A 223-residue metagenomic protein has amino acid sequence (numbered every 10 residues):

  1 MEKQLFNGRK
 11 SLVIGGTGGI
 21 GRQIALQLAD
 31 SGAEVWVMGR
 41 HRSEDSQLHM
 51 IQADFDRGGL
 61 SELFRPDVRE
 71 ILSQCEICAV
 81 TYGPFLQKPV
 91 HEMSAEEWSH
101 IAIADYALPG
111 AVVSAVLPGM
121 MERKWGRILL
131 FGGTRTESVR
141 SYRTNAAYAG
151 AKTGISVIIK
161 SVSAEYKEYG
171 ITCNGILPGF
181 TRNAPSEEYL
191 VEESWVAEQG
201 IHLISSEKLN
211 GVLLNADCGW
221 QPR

Functional and structural regions predicted by a protein language model:
T17, A25: N-terminal Rossmann NAD(P)H-binding glycine-rich loop of SDR-like oxidoreductase domains
S46-G59: Rossmann-fold cofactor-recognition segment
A79-Q87, C218-G219: Conserved NAD(P)H cofactor-binding loop of Rossmann-fold oxidoreductase domains
P89-V90, E97-S99: Substrate-binding pocket helix/loop in short-chain dehydrogenase/reductase
V113-S114, K160: A short, exposed helix-loop element centered on a Lys and neighboring polar residues
R127-G154, I159-K160, A164-K167, F180: Catalytic loop of short-chain dehydrogenase/reductase
E168-I171, G175, E187-P222: C-terminal helical subdomain
